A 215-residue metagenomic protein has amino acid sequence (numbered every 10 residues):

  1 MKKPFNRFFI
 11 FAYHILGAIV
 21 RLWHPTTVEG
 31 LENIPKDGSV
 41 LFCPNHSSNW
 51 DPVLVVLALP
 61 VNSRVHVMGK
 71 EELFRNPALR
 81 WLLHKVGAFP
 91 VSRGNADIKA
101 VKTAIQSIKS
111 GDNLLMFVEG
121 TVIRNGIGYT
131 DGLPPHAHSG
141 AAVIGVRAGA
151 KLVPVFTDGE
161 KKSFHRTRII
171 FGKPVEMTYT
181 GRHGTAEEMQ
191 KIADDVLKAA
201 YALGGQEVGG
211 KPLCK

Functional and structural regions predicted by a protein language model:
M1-G30, L54, V61, P77-V86: A transmembrane-helix-recognition feature enriched in membrane-embedded lipid enzymes and envelope glyco-/phospholipid
K2-F8, V101-K215: Non-catalytic C-terminal accessory region of glycerolipid acyltransferases and related lyso-lipid remodeling enzymes
L16, K85-V91, R124-Y129: Short, basic, glycine/proline-bearing loop/turn elements
L22, D37, N62, K85-V86 (+3 more regions): Structured helix-beta-strand junction loops
W23-T27, N95-A100: Glycine-rich, highly charged phosphate/nucleotide-binding loops
G30, G69-K70, G87, F117-E119 (+1 more regions): A secondary-structure boundary/capping signal
L31-P35: Glycine-rich helix-loop-beta junction characteristic of Rossmann-like nucleotide cofactor-binding loops
K36-N95: Catalytic core of membrane glycerolipid acyltransferases/transacylases, capturing the structured, soluble-facing
